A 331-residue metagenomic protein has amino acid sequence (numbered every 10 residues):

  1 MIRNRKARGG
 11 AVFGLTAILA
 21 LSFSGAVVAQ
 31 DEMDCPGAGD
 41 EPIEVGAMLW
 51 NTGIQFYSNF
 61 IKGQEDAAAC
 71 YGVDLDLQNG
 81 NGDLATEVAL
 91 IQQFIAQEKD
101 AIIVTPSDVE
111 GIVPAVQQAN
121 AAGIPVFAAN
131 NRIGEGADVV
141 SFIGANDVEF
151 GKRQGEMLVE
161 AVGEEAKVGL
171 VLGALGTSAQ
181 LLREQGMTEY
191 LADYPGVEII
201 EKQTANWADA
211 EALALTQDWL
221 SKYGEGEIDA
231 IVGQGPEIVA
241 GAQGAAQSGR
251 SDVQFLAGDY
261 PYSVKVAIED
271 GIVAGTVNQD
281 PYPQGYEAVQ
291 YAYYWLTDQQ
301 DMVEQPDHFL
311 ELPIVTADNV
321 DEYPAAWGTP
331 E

Functional and structural regions predicted by a protein language model:
M1-E44, A69, Q117-I124, E322 (+1 more regions): Short, low-complexity disordered leader/linker segments with a strong preference for bacterial N-terminal type II
Q30-I43, L175, A179, Y190-D193 (+1 more regions): Hinge/cleft segment of the Venus flytrap/periplasmic-binding protein
C35-A67, Y71, L75-Q93, K99 (+4 more regions): Extracytoplasmic "Venus flytrap"
G39, E87, I143-V168, L181-L182 (+3 more regions): Hydrophobic alpha-helical segments within soluble ligand-binding/sensing domains
F56-Y71, F150-Q154, S178-V197, E211 (+3 more regions): Short, solvent-exposed amphipathic alpha-helices that sit in or adjacent to ligand/effector-binding or catalytic
N81-G134, V140-D147, I231, G235-G241: Beta-alpha junction/loop-to-helix N-cap segments that form part of ligand/metal-binding clefts
V104-A121, M187, I200-E201, A205-A267: Hydrophobic alpha-helical
V109-E149, M157-E160, K167, P261-A274 (+2 more regions): Flexible loop/hinge segments that line or gate small-molecule binding clefts
